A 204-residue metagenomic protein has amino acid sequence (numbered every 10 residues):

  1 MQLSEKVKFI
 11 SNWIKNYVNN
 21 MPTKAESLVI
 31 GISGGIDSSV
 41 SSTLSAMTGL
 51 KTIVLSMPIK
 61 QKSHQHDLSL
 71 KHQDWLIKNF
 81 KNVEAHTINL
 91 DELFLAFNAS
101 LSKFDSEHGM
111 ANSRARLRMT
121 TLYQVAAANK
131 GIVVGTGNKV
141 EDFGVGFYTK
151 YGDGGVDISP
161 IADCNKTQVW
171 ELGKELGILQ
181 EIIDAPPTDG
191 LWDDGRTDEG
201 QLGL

Functional and structural regions predicted by a protein language model:
M1-F147: ATP-dependent adenylation/nucleotidyltransferase module used to activate substrates
I132-L204: Catalytic subdomain that performs nucleotidyl-dependent activation
